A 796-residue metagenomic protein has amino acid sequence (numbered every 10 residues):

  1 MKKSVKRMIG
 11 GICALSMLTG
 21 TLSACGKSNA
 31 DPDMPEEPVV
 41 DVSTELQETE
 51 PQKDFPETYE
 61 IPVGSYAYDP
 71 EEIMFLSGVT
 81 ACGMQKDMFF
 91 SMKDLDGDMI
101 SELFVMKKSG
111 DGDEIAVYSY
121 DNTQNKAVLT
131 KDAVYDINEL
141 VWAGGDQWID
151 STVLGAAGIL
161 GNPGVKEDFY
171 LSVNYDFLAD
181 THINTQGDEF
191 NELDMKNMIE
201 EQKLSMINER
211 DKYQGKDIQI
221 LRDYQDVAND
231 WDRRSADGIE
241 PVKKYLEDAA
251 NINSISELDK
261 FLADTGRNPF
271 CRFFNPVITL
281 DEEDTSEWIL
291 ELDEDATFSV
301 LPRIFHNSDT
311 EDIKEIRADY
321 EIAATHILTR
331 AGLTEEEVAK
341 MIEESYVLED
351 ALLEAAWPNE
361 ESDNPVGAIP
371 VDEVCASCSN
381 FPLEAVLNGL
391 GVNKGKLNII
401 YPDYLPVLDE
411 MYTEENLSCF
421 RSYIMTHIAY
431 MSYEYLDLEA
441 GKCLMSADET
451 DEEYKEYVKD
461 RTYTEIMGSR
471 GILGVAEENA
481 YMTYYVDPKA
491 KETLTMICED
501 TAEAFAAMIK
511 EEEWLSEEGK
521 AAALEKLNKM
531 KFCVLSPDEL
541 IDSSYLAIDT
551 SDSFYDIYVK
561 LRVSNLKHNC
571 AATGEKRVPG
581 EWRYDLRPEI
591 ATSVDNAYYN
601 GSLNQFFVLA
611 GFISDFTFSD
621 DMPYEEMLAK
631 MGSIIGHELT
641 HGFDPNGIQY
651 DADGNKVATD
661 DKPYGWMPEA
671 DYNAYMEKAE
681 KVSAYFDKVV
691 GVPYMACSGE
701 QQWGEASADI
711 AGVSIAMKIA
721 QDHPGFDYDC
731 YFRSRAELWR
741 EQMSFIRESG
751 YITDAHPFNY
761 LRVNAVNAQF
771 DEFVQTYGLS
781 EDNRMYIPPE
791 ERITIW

Functional and structural regions predicted by a protein language model:
S4-S28: Sec-dependent N-terminal signal peptides of Gram-positive bacterial secreted proteins and lipoproteins
T19-V39, S43: Sec-dependent signal peptide cleavage junction
F90-D98: Acidic, divalent-cation-chelating loop motifs in proteins
G97-K107, Q147-S151: Acidic/hydrophobic-patterned starts of short beta strands in beta-sheet-rich repeat architectures
D111-V117: Structural motif
K126-T152, A157, G164: Short aromatic loop motif centered on NTY/YTY
E201-T501, P537: Noncatalytic, helix-rich "gating/capping" subdomain that lines the substrate-entry/channel surface of large enzyme
G474, N479-W796: Intrinsically disordered, low-complexity linker/terminal regions across diverse proteins
